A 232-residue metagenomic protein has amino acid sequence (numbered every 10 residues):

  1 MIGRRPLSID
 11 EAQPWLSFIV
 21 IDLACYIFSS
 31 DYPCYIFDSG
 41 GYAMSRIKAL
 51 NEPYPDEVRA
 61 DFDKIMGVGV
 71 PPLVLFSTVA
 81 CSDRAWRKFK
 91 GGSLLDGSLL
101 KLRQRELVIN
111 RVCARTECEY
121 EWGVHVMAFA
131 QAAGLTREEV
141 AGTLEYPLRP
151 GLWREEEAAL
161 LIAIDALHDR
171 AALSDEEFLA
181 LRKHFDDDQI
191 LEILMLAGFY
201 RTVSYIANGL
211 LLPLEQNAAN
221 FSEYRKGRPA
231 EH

Functional and structural regions predicted by a protein language model:
M1-G3, A43: Intrinsically disordered, low-complexity regions enriched in serine, threonine, proline and polar/charged residues
I2, A12-I19: N-terminal amphipathic/hydrophobic targeting modules at extreme N-termini, encompassing cleavable Sec/SRP-type signal
L16, L23-H232: Hydrophobic alpha-helical segments
